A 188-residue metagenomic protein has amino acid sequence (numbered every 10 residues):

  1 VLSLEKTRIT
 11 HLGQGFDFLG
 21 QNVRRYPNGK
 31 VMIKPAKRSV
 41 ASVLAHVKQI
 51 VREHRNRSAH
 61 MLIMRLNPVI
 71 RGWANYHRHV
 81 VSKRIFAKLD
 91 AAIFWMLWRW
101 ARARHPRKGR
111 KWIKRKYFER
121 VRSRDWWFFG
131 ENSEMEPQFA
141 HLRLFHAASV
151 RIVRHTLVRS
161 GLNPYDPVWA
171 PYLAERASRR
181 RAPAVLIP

Functional and structural regions predicted by a protein language model:
V1-P188: Non-catalytic terminal/accessory segments
